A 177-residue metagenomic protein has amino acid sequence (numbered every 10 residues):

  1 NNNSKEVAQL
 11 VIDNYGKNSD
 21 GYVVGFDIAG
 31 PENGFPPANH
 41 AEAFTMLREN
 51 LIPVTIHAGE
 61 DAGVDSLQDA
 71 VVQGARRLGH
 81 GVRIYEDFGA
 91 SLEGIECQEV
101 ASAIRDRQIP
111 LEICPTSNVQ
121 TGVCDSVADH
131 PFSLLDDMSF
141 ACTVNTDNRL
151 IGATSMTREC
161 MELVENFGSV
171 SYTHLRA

Functional and structural regions predicted by a protein language model:
N1, A29-N33, G59-D61, G81-R83 (+2 more regions): Active-site beta-loop-alpha junctions enriched in small/polar residues
N1-E42: Metal-coordinating catalytic core of metallo-dependent amide/deamination hydrolases
Y22-V23, R48-I52, V72-R77, D106-P110 (+1 more regions): Glycine-enriched alpha-helix->loop->beta-strand junction motifs that scaffold or abut catalytic
F26, L111, D147: Conserved, mostly hydrophobic/aromatic
I28-P31, P36-A75: Acidic, glycine-rich loop-and-beta core segments that form the ion-binding/anion-interacting portion of active sites
P36, H40, G63-G74, G89-C97 (+2 more regions): Histidine/acidic-residue-rich catalytic or RNA/ligand-binding cores of hydrolases and nuclease-related proteins
T55-D61, F140-S155: Short acidic/histidine-rich active-site segments
T173-A177: Conserved small/polar residues in nucleotide/adenosyl-binding loops
